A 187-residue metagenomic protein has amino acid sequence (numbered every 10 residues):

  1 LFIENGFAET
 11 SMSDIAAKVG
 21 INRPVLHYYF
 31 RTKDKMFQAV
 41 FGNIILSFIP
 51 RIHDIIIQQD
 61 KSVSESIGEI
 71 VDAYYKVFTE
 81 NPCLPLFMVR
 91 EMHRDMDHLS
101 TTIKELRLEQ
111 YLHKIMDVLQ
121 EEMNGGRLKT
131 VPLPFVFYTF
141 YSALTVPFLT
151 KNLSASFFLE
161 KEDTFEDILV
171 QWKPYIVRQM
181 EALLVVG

Functional and structural regions predicted by a protein language model:
L1-K35, A39-V40: Helix-turn-helix
F30, R90-D95: Short helix-capping/turn signature of helix-turn-helix
A39, D54-L86, G125, L133-F140 (+2 more regions): Hydrophobic alpha-helical connector segments
G42-S47: Short, basic, alpha-helical segments at the C-terminal edge of helix-turn-helix-like DNA-binding modules
A73-K76, E80, E109-K129, S142-G187: C-terminal peripheral helix-coil segments that are non-catalytic and often amphipathic
F87-E91, T139, A143, S156: Short acidic/histidine-centered micro-motifs embedded in hydrophobic/aromatic stretches that mark compact functional
M96-I103: Alpha-helical segment immediately C-terminal to the catalytic phospho-histidine in histidine kinases
